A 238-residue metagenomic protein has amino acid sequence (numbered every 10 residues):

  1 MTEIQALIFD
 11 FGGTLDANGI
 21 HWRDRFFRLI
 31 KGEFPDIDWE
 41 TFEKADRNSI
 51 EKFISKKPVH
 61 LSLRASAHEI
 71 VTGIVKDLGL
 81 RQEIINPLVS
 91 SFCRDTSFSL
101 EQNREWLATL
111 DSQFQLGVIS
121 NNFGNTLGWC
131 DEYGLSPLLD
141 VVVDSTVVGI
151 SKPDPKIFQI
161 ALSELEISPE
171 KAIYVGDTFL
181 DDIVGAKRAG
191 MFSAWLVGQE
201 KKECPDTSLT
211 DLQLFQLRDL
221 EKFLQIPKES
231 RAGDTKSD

Functional and structural regions predicted by a protein language model:
M1-F9, P35-E40, Q82, R104 (+2 more regions): Asp-based, Mg2+/Mn2+-dependent phosphohydrolase catalytic module
T2-E105, S112, G128: N-terminal helical cap/lid subdomain that shapes the substrate entry/recognition surface in HAD-like hydrolases
